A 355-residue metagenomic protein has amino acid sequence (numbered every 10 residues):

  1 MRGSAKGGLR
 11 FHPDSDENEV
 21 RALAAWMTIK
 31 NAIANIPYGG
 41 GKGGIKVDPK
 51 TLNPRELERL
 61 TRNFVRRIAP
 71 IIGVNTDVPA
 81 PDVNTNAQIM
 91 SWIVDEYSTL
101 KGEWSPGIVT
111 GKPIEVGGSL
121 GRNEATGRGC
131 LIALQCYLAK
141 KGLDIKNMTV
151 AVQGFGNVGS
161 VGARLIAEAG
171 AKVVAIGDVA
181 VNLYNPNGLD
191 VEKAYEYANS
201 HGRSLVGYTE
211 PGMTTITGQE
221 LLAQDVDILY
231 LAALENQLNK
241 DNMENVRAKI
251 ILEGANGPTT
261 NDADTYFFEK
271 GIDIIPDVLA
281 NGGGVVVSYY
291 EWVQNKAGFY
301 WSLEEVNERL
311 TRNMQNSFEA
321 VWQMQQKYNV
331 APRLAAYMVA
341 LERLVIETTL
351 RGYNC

Functional and structural regions predicted by a protein language model:
M1-I29, P37, K46-V47, T51: Generic N-terminal targeting/processing segments that precede catalytic cores or assembly contacts
H12, N31-K146: Glycine/serine-rich phosphate-binding loop and adjoining beta1-alpha1 elements at the start of nucleotide-handling
A22, T76-A80, W104-V109, A175-D178 (+4 more regions): General beta-strand structural signal in soluble alpha/beta enzymes
T110-P113, G118-A223: Glycine-rich phosphate/diphosphate-binding loop of Rossmann-like nucleotide-binding domains
Y137, E244, A248-C355: Adenosine-phosphate binding glycine-rich loop
V158-G162, Q237-L238, T259-N261, G282-G284: Short glycine/serine/threonine-rich phosphate/pyrophosphate-binding segments that cradle anionic phosphate groups
V181-I274: Rossmann-like adenosine-cofactor binding region
